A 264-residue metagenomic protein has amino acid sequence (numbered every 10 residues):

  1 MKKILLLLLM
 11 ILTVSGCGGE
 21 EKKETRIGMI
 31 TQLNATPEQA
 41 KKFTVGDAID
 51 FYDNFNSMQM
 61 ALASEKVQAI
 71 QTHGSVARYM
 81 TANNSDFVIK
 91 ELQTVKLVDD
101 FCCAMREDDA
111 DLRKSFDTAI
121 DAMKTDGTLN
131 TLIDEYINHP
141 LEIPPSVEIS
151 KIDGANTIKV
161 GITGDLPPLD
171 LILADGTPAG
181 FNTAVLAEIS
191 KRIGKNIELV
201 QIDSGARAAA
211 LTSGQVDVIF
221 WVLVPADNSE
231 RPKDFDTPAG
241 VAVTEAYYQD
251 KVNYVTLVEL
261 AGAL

Functional and structural regions predicted by a protein language model:
M1-I4: Positively charged n-region of N-terminal signal peptides that target proteins for export
L6-I11: Hydrophobic helical h-region of N-terminal Sec-dependent signal peptides in bacterial secretory/periplasmic proteins
T13-G16: C-terminal motif of bacterial Sec signal peptides marking the signal peptidase cleavage site
G18, L33-N34, V98-I143, T183-R192 (+1 more regions): Extended ligand-binding regions for polar small-molecule ligands
G19-K23: Short domain-boundary/entry signatures in modular proteins, especially in secreted/extracellular architectures
T25-H73, T131, G154-D227: Extracytoplasmic small-molecule ligand-binding "clamshell" domains of the periplasmic binding protein/Venus flytrap
T31-Q32, G74-V98, E107, N196-A263: Acidic, polar ligand-binding/catalytic clefts
P144-T157: Short amphipathic alpha-helices and their capping/turn segments at secondary-structure boundaries
